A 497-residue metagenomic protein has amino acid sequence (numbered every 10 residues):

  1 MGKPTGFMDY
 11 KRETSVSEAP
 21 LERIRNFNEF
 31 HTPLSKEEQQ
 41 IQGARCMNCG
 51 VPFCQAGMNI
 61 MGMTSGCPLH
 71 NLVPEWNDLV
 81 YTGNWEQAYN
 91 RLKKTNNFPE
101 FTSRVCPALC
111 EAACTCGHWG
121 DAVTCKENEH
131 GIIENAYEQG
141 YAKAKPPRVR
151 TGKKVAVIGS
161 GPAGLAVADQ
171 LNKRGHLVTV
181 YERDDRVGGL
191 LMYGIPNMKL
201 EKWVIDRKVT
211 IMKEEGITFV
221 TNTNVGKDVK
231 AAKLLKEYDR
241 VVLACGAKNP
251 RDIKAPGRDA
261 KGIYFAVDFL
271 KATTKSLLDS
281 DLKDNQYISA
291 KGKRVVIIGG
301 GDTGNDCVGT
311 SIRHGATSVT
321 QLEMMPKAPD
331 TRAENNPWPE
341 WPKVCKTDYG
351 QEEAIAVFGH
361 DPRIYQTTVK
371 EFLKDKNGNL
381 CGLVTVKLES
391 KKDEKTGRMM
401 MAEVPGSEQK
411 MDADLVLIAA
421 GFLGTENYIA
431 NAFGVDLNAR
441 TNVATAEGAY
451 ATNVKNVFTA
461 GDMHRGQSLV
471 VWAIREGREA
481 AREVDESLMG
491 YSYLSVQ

Functional and structural regions predicted by a protein language model:
T5-T32, I41-A44, P68-T82, R91-L92 (+10 more regions): Beta1-alpha1 glycine-rich phosphate/pyrophosphate-binding loop at the start of Rossmann-like nucleotide-binding domains
R12-L34, Q42-R45, Y365-T367, L373 (+2 more regions): C-terminal catalytic lobe of FAD-dependent flavoproteins
R25-E38, T64-S65, L69-R104, A108 (+2 more regions): Ferredoxin-type iron-sulfur electron-transfer modules in oxidoreductases and energy-metabolism complexes
Q87, V149, K154-I158, D206-A255 (+4 more regions): Feature captures the FAD/FMN-dependent oxidoreductase FAD-binding
G131-V149, R207-K227, P250-H314, L437-G448 (+1 more regions): Glycine-rich dinucleotide-binding loop and its adjacent helix/turn
I158-P162, G299-G301, D462: Glycine-rich Rossmann-fold phosphate-binding loop(s) that bind the pyrophosphate of adenine dinucleotide cofactors
K261-G292, K392-Q467: FAD-site-proximal beta/loop scaffold in flavoenzymes
G304-C307, H314, A460-L494: A conserved FAD-binding loop/helix module that cradles the flavin
